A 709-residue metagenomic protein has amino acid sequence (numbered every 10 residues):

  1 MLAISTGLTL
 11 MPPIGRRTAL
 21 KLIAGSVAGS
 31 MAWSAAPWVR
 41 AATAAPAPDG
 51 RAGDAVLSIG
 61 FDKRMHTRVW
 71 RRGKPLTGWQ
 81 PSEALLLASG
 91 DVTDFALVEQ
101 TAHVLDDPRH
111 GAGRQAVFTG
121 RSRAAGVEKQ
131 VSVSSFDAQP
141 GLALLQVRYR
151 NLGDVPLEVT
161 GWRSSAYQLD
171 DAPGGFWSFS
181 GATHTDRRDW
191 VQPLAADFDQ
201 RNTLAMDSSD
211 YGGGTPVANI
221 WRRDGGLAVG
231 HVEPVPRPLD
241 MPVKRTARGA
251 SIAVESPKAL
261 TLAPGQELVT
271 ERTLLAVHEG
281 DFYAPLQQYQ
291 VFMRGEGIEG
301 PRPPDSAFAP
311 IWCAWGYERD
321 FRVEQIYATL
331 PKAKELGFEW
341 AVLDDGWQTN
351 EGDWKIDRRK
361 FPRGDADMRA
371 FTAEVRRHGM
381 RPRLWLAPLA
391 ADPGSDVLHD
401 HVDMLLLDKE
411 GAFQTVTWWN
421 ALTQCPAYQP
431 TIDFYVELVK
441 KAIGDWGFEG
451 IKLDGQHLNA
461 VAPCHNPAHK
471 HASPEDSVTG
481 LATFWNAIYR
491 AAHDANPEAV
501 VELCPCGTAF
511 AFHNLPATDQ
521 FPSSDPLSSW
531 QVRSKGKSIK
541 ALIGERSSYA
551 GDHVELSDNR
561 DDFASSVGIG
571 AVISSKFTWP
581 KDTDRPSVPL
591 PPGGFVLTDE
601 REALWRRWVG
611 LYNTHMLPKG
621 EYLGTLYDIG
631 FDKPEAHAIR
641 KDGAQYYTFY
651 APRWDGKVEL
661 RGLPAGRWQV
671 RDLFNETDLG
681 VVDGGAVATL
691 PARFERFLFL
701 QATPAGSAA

Functional and structural regions predicted by a protein language model:
M1-I14, V27-M31, R40: N-terminal secretory signal peptides
R16-I23: N-terminal export leaders
P46-P242, L673-D678: Polysaccharide-binding surfaces and accessory modules of carbohydrate-active proteins
D49-G53, R121-R123, N202-P301, S566: Beta-strand-rich recognition/accessory modules
Q266, T270, W485-L679, T689-P691 (+1 more regions): Active-site-proximal substrate-binding groove within the catalytic cores of carbohydrate-active enzymes
Q288-K332, L336-W340, D344, Q348: An acidic-aromatic substrate-binding cleft motif
W340-S548: Aromatic- and carboxylate-enriched substrate-binding clefts and catalytic-loop regions of carbohydrate-active enzymes
V682-A709: C-terminal beta-strand-rich structural cap/linker in extracellular carbohydrate-active enzymes
